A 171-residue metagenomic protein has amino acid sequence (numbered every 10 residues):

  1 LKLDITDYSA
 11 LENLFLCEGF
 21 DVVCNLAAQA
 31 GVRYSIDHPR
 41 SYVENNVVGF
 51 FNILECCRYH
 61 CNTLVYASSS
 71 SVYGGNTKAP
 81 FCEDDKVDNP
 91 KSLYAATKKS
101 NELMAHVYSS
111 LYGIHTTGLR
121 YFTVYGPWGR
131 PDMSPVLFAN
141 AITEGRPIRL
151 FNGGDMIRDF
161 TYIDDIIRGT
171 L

Functional and structural regions predicted by a protein language model:
L1-V124, D164: N-terminal Rossmann-like NAD(P)+-binding domain of SDR-like oxidoreductases, especially those catalyzing
K78-P80, L103-L171: NAD(P)-dependent short-chain dehydrogenase/reductase
